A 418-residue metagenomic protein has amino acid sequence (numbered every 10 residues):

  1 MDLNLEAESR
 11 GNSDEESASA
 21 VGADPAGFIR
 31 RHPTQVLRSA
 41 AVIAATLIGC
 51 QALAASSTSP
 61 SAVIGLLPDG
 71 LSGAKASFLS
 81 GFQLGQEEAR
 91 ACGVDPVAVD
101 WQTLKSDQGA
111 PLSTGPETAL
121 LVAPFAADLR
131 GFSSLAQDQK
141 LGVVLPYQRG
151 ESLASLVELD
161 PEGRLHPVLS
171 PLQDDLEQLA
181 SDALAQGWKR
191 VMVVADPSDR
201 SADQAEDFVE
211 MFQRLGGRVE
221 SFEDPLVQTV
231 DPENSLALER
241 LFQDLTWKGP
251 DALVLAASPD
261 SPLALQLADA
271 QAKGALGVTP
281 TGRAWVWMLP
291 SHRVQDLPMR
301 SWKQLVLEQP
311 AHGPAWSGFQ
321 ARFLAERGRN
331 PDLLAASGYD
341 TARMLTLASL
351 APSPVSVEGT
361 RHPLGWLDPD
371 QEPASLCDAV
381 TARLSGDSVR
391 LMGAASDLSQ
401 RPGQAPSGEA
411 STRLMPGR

Functional and structural regions predicted by a protein language model:
D2-R418: Extracytosolic ligand-binding ectodomains
